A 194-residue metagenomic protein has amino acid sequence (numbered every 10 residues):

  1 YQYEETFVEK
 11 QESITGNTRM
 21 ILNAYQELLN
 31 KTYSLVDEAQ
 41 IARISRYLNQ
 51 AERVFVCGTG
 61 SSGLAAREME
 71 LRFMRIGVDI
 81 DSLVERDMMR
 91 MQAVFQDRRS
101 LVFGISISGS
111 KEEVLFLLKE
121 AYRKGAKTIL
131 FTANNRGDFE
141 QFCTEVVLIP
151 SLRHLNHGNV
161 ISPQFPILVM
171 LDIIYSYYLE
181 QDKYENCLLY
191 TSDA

Functional and structural regions predicted by a protein language model:
Y1-Q40: HTH-adjacent hinge/linker in prokaryotic transcriptional regulators
Y25-L28, T32, I44-Y47, M69 (+1 more regions): A ubiquitous structural signal for well-ordered alpha-helices
E38-A42, R86-M89: Structural motif corresponding to alpha-helix initiation and N-cap regions
A39-A51: Glycine-rich phosphate/diphosphate-binding loops that line cofactor/substrate pockets in enzymes
N49-V169, I173-D182: Glycine-rich phosphate-binding loops that contact phosphosugars or nucleotide phosphates
Y190-A194: Conserved small/polar residues in nucleotide/adenosyl-binding loops
